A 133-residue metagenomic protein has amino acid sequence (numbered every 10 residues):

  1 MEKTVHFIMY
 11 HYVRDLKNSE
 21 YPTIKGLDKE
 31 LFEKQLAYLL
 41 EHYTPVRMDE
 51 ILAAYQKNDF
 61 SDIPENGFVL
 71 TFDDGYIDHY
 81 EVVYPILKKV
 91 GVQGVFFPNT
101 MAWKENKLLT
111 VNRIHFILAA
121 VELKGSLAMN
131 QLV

Functional and structural regions predicted by a protein language model:
M1-L70, Y76-V133: Terminal accessory/targeting
